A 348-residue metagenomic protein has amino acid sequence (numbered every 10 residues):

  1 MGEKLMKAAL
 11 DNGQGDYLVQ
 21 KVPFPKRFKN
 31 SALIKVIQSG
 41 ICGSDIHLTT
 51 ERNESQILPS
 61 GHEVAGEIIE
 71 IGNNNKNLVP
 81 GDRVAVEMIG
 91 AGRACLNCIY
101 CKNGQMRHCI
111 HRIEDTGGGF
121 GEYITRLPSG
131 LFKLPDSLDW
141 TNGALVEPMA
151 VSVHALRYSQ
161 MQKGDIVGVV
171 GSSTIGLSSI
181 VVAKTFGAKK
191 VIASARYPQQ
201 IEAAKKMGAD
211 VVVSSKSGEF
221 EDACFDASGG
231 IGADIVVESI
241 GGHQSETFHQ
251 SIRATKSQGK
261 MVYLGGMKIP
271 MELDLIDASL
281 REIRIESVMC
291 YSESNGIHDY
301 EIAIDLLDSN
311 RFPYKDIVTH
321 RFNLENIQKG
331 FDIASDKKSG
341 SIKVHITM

Functional and structural regions predicted by a protein language model:
G2-L5, S214, D226, G230 (+4 more regions): C-terminal capping/lid region of NAD(P)-dependent oxidoreductase domains
P25-S39, R52-N97, P135-S137: Glycine-rich beta-strand-centered segment in the early N-terminal region that forms part of a ligand/cofactor-binding
G40, G72, I89, I240-G241 (+2 more regions): Short glycine-/small-residue-rich Rossmann-like dinucleotide-binding loops
G90-V170: NAD(P)H dinucleotide-binding glycine-rich loop of Rossmann-like/cofactor-binding domains, especially the beta1-alpha1
L138-S217, D222: Mid-domain Rossmann-like dinucleotide-binding core that forms the NAD(H)/NADP(H) cofactor-binding site
E202, K206-R284: Glycine-rich cofactor phosphate-binding loops and adjacent beta1-alpha1 units of small-molecule cofactor enzyme domains
I269-H320, Q328-K329: C-terminal substrate-binding/catalytic core of Rossmann-like NAD(P)-dependent dehydrogenases/reductases
